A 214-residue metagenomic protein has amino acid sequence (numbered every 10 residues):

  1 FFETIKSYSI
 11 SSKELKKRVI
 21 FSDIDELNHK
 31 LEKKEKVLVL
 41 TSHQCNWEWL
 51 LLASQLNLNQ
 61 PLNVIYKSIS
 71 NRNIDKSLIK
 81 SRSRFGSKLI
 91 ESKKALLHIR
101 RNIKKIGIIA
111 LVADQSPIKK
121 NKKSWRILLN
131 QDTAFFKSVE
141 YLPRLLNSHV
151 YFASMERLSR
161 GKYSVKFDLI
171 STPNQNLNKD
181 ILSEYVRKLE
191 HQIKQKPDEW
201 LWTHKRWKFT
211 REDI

Functional and structural regions predicted by a protein language model:
F1-T41, D75-K76, K80, G86: Membrane-anchoring hydrophobic helices of lipid-metabolizing enzymes
L15-K17, S42-Q44, P61-I65, N102-I106 (+1 more regions): Short acidic/polar alpha-helix capping motifs at helix-coil junctions
K17-R18, H43-Q44, K67-S70, K88-I90 (+3 more regions): A short linear-motif detector with a strong N-terminal bias
S22-I24, E48-L52, S70-N71, A110-A113 (+1 more regions): Short hydrophobic/aromatic-rich motifs at helix boundaries and adjacent loops
H29-E32, K36, L56-N57, K93-I214: Non-catalytic C-terminal accessory region of glycerolipid acyltransferases and related lyso-lipid remodeling enzymes
E35-K93, I118-I127, Q131-T133: Catalytic core of membrane glycerolipid acyltransferases/transacylases, capturing the structured, soluble-facing
